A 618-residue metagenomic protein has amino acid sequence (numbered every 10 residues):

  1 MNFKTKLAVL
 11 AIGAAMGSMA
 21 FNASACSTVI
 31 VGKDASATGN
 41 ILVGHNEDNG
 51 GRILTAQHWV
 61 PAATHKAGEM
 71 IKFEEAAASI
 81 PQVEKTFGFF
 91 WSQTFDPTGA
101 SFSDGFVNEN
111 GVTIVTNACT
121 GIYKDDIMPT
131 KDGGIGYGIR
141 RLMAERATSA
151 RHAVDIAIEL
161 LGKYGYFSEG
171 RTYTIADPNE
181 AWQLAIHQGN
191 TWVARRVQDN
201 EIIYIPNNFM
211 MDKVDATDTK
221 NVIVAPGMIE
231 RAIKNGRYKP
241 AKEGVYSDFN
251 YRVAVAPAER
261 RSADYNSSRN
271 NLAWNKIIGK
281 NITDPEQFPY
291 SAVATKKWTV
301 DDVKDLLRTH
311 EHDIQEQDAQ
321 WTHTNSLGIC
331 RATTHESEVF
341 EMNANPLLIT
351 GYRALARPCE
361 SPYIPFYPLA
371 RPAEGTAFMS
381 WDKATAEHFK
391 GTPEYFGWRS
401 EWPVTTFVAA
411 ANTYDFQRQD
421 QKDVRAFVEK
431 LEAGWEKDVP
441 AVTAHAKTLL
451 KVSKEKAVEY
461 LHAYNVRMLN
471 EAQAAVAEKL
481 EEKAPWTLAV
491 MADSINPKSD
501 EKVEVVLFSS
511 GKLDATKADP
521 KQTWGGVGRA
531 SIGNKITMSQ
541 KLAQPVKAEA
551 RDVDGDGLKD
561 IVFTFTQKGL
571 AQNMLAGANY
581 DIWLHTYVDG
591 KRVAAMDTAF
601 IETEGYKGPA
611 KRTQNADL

Functional and structural regions predicted by a protein language model:
M1-V9: Bacterial N-terminal signal peptides that target proteins for export
L10-S18: Bacterial N-terminal signal peptides
A20-N22: N-terminal signal peptide c-region/cleavage motif recognized by signal peptidases
A25, K483-S510, G605-L618: Boundary/junction segments of secreted and surface-exposed precursor proteins
C26-G136, I156-P289, T295: A contiguous strand-loop segment
E316-T448: Substrate-recognition/cap regions that form aromatic- and gly/pro-loop-enriched pockets for small-molecule ligands
R418-A484: Histidine-centered catalytic/metal-binding microenvironments
P497-K498, K535-T537, V546-G569: Acidic, glycine-anchored loop motifs typical of Ca2+
